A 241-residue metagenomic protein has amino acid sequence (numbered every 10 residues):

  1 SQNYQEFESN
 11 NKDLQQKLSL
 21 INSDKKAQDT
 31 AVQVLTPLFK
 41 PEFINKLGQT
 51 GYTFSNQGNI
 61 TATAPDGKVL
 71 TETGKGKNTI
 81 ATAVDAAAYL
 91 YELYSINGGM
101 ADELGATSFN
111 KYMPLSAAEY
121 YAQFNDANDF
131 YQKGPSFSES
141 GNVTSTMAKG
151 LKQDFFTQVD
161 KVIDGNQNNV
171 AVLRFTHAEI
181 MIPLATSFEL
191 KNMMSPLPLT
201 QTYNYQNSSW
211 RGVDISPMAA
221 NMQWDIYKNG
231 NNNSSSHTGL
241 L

Functional and structural regions predicted by a protein language model:
S1-V172, T176-L241: Signature for phosphate-centric chemistry
